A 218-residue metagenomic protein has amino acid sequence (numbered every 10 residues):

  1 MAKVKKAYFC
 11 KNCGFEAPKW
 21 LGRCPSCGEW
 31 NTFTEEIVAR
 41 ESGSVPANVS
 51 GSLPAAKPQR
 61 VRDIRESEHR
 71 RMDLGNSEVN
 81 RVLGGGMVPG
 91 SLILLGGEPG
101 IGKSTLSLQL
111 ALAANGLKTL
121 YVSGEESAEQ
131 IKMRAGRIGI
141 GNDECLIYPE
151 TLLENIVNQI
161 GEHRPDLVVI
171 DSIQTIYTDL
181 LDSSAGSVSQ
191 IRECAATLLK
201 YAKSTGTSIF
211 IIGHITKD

Functional and structural regions predicted by a protein language model:
A2-K5, E16-I93, A113, L117-Y121: Detector for small/aliphatic-rich hydrophobic stretches
G22, V82, I131, D171 (+1 more regions): Residue-level signature of catalytic and energy-coupling elements of molecular machines, predominantly ATP/GTP-dependent
G90, E98, L108-T197: Conserved inter-motif catalytic segment of the P-loop NTP-binding fold
K103: Conserved lysine of the Walker
T175, K200, K217: Residues immediately C-terminal
S189-F210, H214: Substrate-engagement module of ASCE P-loop NTPases
